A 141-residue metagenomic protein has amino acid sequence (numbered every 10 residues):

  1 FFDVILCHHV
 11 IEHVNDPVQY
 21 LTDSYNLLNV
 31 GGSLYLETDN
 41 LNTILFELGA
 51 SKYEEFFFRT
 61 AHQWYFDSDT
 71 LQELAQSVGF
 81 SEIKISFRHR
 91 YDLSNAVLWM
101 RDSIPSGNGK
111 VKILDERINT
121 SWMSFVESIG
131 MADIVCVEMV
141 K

Functional and structural regions predicted by a protein language model:
F1-A50, Q63-F80, I134-K141: Conserved SAM-binding loop
F2, G49-Y53, I113, R117: A generic structural signal for ordered alpha-helices
V10, T38-N42, F56-F57, G109-R117: Short linear motifs at secondary-structure transitions and domain/linker junctions
G31, Y53-F56, F125: Homeobox/homeodomain signature
S51-E55, R101-I104: Short, hinge-like loop/turn segments at secondary-structure boundaries
F58-H62: A short acidic, glycine-rich active-site loop that binds or catalyzes chemistry on phosphate/adenosine moieties
E82-K84: Short secondary-structure junctions
S86-K141: A C-terminal cap/extension of S-adenosyl-L-methionine-dependent methyltransferases that defines the acceptor-substrate
